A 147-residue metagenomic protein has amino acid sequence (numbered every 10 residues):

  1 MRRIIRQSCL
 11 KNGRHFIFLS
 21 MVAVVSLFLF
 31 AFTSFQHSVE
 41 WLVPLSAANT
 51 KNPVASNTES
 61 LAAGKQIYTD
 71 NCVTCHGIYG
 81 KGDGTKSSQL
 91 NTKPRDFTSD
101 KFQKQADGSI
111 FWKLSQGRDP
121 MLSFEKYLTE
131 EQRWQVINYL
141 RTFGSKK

Functional and structural regions predicted by a protein language model:
M1-R14: N-terminal secretory signal peptides that target proteins for export/translocation
L19-A31: Bacterial N-terminal signal peptides
F32-Q36: Signal peptide cleavage region of secreted peptide precursors
S38-I67: Electrostatic cytochrome c docking/interface patches
L42, T85-L90: Short, flexible, mixed-charge acidic loops at enzyme active sites
T58-K81, S87, I110-Q116: Sequence/structural segment immediately N-terminal to covalent heme-attachment motifs in c-type and related
K81-G82, E130: Short, non-ligating residues that shape and space the ligands of small metal-coordination modules and catalytic
N91-T142: Extracytoplasmic electron-transfer domains, predominantly the class I c-type cytochrome c fold
